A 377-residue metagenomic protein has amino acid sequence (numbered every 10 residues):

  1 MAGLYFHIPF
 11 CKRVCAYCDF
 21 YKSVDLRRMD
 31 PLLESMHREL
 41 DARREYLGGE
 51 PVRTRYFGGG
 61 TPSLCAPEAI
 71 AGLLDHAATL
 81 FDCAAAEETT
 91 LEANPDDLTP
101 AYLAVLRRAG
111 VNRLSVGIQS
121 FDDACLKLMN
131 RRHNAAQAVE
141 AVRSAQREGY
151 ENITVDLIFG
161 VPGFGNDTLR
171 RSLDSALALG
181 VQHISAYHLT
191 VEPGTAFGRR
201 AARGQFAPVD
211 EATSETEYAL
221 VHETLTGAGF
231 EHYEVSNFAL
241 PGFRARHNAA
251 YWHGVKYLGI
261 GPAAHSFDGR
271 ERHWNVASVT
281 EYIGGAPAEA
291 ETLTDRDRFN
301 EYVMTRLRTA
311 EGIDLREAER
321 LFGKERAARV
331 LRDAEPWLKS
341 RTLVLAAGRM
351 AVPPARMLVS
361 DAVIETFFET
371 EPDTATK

Functional and structural regions predicted by a protein language model:
M1, K22-E45, E50-K324, T376: C-terminal scaffold of the Radical SAM
H7-F20: Local cysteine-cluster metal-coordination motifs and their immediate loop/turn environment, predominantly Fe-S cluster
K324-L338: Short amphipathic alpha-helical interaction segments
L338-G348: A short, conserved structural fragment
R349-P353: Minor-groove-contacting beta-hairpin "wing" of winged helix-turn-helix DNA-binding domains
A355-K377: Short, amphipathic alpha-helical interaction segments positioned at domain boundaries
